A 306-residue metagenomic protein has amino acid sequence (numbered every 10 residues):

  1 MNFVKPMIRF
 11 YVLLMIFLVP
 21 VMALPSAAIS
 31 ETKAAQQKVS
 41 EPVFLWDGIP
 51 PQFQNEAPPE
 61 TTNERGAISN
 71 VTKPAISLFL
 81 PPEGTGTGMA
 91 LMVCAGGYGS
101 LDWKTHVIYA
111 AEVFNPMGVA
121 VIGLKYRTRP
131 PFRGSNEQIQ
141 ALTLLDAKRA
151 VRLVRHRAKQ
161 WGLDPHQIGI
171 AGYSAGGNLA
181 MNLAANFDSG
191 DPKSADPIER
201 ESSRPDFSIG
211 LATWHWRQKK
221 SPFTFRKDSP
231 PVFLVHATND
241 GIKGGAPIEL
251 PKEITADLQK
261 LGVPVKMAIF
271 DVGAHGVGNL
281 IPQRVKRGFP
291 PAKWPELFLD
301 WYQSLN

Functional and structural regions predicted by a protein language model:
T32-G84: N-terminal cap/lid segment of alpha/beta-hydrolase-fold proteins
T87-G96: Short beta-strand element of the alpha/beta-hydrolase
D102-K104, R127-W161, R284-P291: Catalytic nucleophile-loop/oxyanion-hole region of alpha/beta-hydrolase and closely related hydrolase-like folds
T105-I122: Short amphipathic alpha-helix adjacent to the substrate-entry channel of hydrolases
K148-K227: Primarily recognizes the serine-hydrolase "nucleophile elbow" in alpha/beta-hydrolase and SGNH/GDSL folds
W216-R217, N239-G245: Acidic catalytic loop of the alpha/beta-hydrolase fold
L234-H236: Short beta-strand/loop motif that positions the catalytic acidic residue of the alpha/beta-hydrolase fold
Q259-N306: C-terminal catalytic histidine-bearing segment of alpha/beta-hydrolase fold enzymes
